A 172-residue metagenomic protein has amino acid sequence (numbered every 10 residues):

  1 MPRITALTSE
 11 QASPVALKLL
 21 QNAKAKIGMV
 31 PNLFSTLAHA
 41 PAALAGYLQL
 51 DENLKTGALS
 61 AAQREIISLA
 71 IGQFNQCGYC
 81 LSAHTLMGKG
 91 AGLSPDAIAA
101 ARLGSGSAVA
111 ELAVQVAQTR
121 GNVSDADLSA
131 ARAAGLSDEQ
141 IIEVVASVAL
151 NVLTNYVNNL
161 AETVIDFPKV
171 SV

Functional and structural regions predicted by a protein language model:
M1-V172: Hydrophobic alpha-helical segments
